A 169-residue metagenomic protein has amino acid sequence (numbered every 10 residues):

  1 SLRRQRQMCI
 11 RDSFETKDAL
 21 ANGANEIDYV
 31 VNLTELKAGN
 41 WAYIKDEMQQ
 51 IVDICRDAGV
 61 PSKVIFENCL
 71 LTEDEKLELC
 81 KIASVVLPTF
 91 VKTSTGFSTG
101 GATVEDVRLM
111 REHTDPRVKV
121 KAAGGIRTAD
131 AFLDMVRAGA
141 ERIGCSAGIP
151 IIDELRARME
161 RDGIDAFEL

Functional and structural regions predicted by a protein language model:
S1-I10: Single conserved hydrophobic/aromatic residue that forms the stacking wall/gate of nucleotide- or nucleobase-binding
R4, G39-K63, V85, G101-G124 (+1 more regions): Alpha-helix-loop-beta-strand connector modules within alpha/beta enzyme cores
R4, N32-T34, V60-P61, I65-L71 (+4 more regions): Active-site beta-loop-alpha junctions enriched in small/polar residues
R11-T16, L71-I82, P116, V120 (+1 more regions): Catalytic cores of alpha/beta
A19, V64, V91, M110 (+1 more regions): Conserved, mostly hydrophobic/aromatic
E26-D28, K92, R142-G144: Conserved beta-strand positions in the central sheet of alpha/beta enzyme cores
I27-K45, S94-A102: Glycine-rich, proline-tolerant flexible connector loops at the mouths of alpha/beta enzymes
M110-H113, F132, V136-R137, C145-L169: C-terminal helical cap(s) of enzyme catalytic domains, especially alpha/beta-barrels
